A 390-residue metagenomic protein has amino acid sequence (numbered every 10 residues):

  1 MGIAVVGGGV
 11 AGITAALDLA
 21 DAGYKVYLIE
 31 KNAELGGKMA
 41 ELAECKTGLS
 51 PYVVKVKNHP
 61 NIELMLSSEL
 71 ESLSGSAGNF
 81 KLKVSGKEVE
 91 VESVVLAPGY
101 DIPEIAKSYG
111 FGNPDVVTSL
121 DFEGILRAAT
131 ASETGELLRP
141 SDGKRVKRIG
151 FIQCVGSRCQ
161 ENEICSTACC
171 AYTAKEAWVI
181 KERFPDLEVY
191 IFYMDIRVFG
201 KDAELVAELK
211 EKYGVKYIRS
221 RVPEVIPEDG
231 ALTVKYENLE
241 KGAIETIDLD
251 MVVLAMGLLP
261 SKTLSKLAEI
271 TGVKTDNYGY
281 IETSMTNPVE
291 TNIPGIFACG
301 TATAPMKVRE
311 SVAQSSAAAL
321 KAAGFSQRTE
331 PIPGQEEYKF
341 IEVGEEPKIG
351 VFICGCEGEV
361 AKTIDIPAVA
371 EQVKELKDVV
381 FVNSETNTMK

Functional and structural regions predicted by a protein language model:
M1-K390: Residues forming the flavin
